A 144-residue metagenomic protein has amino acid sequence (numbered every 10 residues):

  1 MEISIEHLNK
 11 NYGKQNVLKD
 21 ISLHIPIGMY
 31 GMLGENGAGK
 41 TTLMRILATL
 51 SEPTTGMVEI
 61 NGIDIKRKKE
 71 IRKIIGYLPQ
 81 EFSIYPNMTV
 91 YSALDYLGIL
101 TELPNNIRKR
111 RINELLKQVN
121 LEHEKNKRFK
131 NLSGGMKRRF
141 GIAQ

Functional and structural regions predicted by a protein language model:
K14-N16, K69: Short coil-to-beta microelement around the adenine-binding A-loop and adjacent beta1/P-loop entry of ABC ATPase
E35-G39: Walker A (P-loop) phosphate-binding loop of ABC-type ATPase nucleotide-binding domains
A48: Helix-to-loop junction immediately C-terminal to a conserved catalytic motif
G56-I74: Conserved ABC transporter NBD signature motif
E81, N87-L100: Q-loop/switch helix immediately C-terminal to the Walker
D95, I99, N106-E124: Conserved ABC ATPase "signature" region
R128-L132: Conserved ABC ATPase signature
